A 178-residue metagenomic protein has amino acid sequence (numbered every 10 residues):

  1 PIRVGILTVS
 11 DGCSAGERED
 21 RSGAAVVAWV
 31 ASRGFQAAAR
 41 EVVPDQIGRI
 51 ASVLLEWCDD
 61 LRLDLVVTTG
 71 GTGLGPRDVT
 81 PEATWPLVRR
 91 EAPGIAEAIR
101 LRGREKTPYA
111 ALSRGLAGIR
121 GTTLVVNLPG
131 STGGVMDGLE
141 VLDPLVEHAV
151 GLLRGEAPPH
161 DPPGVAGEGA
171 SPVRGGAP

Functional and structural regions predicted by a protein language model:
P1-P178: Non-catalytic beta/alpha edge segments that cap or flank active sites
